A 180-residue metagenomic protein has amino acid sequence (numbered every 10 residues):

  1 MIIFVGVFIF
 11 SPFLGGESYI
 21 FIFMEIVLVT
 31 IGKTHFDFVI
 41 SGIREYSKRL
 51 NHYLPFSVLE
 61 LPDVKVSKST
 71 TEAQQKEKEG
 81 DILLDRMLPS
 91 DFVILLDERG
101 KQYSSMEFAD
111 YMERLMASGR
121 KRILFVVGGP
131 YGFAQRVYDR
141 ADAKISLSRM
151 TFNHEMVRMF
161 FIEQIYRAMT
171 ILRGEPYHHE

Functional and structural regions predicted by a protein language model:
V5-V7, E17: Acidic, Ala/Val/Gly-enriched low-complexity intrinsically disordered segments
S11-L14: Short hydrophobic targeting helices and cationic amphipathic motifs that mediate membrane/organellar targeting
M24-L50: N-terminal beta1-alpha1 ligand-phosphate binding loop
E25-V27, S57-L59, L124: A structural signal for isolated positions on well-ordered beta-strands in alpha/beta enzyme cores
T34, E98-K101, G129-G132: Short glycine-rich anion-binding loops that position phosphate/pyrophosphate groups of nucleotides and phosphorylated
P55-K121: S-adenosyl-L-methionine/SAH cofactor-binding core of RNA-modifying enzymes
Q135-H179: Structured adenosyl-cofactor binding patch, chiefly the S-adenosyl-L-methionine
